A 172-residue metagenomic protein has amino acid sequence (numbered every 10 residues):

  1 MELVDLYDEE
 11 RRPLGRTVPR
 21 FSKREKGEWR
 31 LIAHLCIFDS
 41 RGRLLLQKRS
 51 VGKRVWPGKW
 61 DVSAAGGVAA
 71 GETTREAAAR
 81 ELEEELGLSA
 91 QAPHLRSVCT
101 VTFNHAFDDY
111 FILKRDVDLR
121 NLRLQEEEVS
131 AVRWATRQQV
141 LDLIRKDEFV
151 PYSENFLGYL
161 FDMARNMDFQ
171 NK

Functional and structural regions predicted by a protein language model:
M1-H34, S40: Acidic, metal-coordinating catalytic segment for phosphate/diphosphate chemistry, firing primarily on the Nudix
P13-L14, R96-V98: Local beta-strand/beta-hairpin segments that build beta-sheet-rich folds
P13-R16, L46, P151: A sequence-level detector of short linear motifs
F21, S97-K172: Nudix hydrolase/Nudix homology domain
E25-G27, V55-K59, R133: A short, polar/proline- and glycine-enriched secondary-structure boundary/capping micro-motif
I32-A64: A glycine-rich, hydrophobic loop/mini-helix early in the fold
L45-L46, S63-R96: The catalytic Nudix box helix
